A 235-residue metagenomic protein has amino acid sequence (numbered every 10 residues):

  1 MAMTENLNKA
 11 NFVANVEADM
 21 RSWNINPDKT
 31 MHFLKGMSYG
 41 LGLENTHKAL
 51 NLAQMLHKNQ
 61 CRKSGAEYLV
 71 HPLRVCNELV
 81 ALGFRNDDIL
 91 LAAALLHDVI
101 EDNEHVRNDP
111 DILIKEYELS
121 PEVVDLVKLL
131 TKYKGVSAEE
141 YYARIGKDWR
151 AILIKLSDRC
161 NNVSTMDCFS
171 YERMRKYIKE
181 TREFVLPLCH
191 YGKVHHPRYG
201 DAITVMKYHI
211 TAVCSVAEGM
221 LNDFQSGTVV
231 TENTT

Functional and structural regions predicted by a protein language model:
A2-T235: Active-site helical microenvironments for divalent-metal-assisted chemistry
